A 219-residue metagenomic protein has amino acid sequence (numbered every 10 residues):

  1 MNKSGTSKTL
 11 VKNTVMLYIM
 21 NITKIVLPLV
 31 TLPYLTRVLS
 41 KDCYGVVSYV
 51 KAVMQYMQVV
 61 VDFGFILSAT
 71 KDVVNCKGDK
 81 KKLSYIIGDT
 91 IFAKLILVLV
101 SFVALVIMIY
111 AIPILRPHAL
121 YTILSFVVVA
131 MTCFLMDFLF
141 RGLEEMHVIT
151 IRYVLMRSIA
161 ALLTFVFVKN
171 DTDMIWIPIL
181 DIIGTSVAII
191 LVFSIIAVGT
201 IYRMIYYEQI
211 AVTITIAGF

Functional and structural regions predicted by a protein language model:
M1-L27, K81, S194-A197, E208-F219: N-terminal membrane topogenesis motif
K3-K8, L39-C43, M57-F92, R141-H147: Transmembrane-helix boundary and interhelical linker motifs in polytopic inner-membrane proteins
N21, I25, A52-Q55, V98 (+3 more regions): Residue-level recognition of pore/gate-forming positions within transmembrane alpha-helices of multi-pass
L27, T31, S48-V74, C133-L135 (+1 more regions): Small-residue-rich midsections of specific transmembrane alpha-helices
L32-Y56, M174-I175, T213-I214, G218-F219: Interfacial/gating helices of multi-pass transporter permease domains
L39-V50, C76-G88, L99-A130, N170-I177: Membrane-interface helix-capping segments at transmembrane helix termini in multi-pass transporters
A119, A130-R152, I196: Membrane-interface junctions at transmembrane-helix termini in multi-pass inner-membrane proteins
A119, I123-F126, I151-V198: Hydrophobic alpha-helical transmembrane segments
